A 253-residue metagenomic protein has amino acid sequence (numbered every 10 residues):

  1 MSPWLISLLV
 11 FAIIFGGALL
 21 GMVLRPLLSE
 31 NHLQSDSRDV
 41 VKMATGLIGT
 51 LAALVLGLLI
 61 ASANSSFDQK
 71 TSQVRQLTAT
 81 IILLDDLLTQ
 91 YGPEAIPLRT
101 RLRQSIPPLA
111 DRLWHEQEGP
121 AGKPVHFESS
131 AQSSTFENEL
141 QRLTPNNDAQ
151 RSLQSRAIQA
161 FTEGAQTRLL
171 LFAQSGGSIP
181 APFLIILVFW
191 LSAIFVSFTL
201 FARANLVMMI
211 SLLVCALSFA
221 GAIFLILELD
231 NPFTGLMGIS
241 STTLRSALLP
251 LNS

Functional and structural regions predicted by a protein language model:
M1-S2, L9, S37-A44, F67-K70: Disorder-to-helix initiation segments
P3-S29, V40, F172-S253: Alpha-helical transmembrane anchor segments
L28-D39, R156, A160-E163, I239: Juxtamembrane loop-helix boundary motifs flanking transmembrane segments in multi-pass membrane proteins
K42-L58: A generic, lipid-embedded transmembrane alpha helix
L54-R75, D230: Transmembrane signal-anchor/signal-peptide helices with a preference for the extracytoplasmic
Q73-Q90, S240-S253: Short extracytoplasmic/periplasmic juxtamembrane "stem" segments immediately C-terminal to an N-terminal membrane anchor
L84-G176: Structured inter-helical modules in multipass membrane proteins
